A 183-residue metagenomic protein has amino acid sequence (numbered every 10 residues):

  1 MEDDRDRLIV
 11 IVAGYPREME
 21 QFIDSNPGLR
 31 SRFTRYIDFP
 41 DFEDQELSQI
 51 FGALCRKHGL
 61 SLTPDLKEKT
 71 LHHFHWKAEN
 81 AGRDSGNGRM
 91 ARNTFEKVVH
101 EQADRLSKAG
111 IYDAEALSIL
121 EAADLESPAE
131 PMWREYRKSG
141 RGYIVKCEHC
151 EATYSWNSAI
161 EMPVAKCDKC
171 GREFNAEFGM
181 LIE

Functional and structural regions predicted by a protein language model:
M1-F39, K57-H58: Canonical AAA+ ATPase core
Q21-D24, F39-D84, D104-K108: Conserved C-terminal "switch" segment of AAA+ ATPases
F33, L47, F51, A91: Conserved RecA-like P-loop NTPase ATPase core
K77-G140: C-terminal helical "lid" subdomain and adjoining coupling/linker elements of P-loop NTPases
G142-I144, V164: Residues immediately within or flanking Cys/His clusters that coordinate Zn2+ in small zinc-binding modules
E148-H149, K169: Short, cysteine/histidine-rich loop/knuckle motifs that typically chelate Zn2+
E161-E173: Cysteine-rich micro-motifs
R172-E183: Short metal-binding segments enriched for Cys and/or His
